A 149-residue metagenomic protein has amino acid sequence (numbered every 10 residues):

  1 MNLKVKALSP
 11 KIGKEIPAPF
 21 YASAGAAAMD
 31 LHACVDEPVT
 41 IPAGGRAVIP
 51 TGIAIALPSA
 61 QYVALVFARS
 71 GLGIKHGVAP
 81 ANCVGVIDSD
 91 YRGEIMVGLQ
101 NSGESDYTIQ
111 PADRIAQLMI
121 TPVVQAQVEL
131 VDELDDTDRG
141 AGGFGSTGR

Functional and structural regions predicted by a protein language model:
M1-R149: DUTPase catalytic domain/fold
